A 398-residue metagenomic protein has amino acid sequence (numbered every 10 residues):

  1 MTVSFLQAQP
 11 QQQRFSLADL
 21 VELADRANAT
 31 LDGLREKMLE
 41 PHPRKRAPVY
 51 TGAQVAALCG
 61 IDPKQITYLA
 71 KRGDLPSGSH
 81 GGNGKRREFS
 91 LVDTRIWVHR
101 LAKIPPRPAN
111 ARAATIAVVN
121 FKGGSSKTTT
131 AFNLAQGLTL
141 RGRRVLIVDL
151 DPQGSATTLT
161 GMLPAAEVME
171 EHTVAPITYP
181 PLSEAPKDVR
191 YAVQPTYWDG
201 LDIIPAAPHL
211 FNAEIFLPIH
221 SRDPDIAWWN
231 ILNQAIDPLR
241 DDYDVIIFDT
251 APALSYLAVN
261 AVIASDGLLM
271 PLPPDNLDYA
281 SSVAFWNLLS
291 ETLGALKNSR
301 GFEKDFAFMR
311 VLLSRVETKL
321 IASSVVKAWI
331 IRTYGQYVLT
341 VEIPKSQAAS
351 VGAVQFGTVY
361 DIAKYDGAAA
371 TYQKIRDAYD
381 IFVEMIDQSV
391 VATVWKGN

Functional and structural regions predicted by a protein language model:
M1-L58, P63-N398: P-loop NTP-binding core
